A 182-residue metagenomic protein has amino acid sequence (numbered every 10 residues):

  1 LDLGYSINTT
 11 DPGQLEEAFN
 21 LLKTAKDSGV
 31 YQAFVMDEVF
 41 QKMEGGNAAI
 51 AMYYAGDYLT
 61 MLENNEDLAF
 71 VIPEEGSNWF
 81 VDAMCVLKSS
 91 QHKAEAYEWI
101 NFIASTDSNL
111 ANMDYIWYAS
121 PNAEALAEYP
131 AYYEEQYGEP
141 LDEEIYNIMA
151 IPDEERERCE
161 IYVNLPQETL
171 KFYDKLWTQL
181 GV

Functional and structural regions predicted by a protein language model:
L1, F19-K23, F40, E44 (+5 more regions): Non-transmembrane alpha-helical segments in soluble domains of secreted/periplasmic/extracellular proteins
L1-G4, V81-C85: Periplasmic solute-binding protein
D2, I7-P73: Ligand-binding pocket segment of bilobal, Venus flytrap-like solute-binding proteins
Q14, A18-L21, V35, V39 (+6 more regions): Stable alpha-helical elements in mature extracytoplasmic
A55-L59, E75-N78, Q91, D107 (+1 more regions): Solvent-exposed loop/turn segments at secondary-structure junctions within structured extracellular/periplasmic domains
E66-N78, L87-S90: Short beta-strand->loop
L87-R156: Mature extracytoplasmic/periplasmic domains
M149-V182: Conserved C-terminal helix/tail region of periplasmic/extracytoplasmic solute-binding proteins
